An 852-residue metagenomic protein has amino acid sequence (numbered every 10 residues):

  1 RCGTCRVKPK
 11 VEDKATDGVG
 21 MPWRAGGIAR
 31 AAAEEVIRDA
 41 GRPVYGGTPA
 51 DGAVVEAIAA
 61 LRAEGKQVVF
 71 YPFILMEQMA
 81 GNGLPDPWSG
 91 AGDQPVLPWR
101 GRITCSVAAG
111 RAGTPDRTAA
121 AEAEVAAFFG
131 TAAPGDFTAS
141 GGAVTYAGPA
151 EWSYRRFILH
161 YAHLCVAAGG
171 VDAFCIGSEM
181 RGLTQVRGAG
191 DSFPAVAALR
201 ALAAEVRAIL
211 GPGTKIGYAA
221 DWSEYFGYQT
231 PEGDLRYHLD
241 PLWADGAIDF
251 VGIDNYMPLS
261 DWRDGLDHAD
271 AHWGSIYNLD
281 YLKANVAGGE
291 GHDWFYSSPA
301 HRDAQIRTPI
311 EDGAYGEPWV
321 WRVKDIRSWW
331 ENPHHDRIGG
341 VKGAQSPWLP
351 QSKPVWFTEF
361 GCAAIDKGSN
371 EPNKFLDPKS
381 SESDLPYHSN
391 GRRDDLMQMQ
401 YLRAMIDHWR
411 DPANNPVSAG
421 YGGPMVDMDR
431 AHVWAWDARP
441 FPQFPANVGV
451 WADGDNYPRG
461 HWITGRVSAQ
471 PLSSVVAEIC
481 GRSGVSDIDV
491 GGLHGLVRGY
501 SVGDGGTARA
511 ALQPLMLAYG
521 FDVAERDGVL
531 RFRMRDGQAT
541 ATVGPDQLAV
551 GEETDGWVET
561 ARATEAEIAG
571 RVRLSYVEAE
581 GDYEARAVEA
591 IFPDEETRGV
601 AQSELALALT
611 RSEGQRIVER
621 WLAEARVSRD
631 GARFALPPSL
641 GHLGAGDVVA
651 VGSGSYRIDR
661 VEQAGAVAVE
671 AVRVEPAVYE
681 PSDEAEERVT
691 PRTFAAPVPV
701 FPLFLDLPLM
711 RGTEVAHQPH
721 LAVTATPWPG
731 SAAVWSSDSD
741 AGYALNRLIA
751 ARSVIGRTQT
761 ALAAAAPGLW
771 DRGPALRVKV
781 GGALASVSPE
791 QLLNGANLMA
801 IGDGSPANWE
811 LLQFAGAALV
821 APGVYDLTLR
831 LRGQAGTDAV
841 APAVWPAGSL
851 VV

Functional and structural regions predicted by a protein language model:
C2-D191, T214-S223, D437-Q443, N447-V448: Substrate-binding cleft and catalytic face of glycoside hydrolase catalytic domains, especially the flexible beta-alpha
C2-Y45, A91-T145, L266-W321, D366-R403 (+1 more regions): A solvent-exposed, charged loop/short amphipathic helix patch at secondary-structure junctions
V44-V55, E151-H160, F193-A204, P231-H238 (+2 more regions): Well-ordered, non-membrane alpha-helical segments in soluble/globular domains
A57-A60, E64-Q67, L164, A168 (+9 more regions): Structured segments of extracytoplasmic/periplasmic soluble domains in secreted or envelope-associated proteins
W88-T118, A195-E205, I209, H238-D254 (+1 more regions): Acidic, His- and aromatic-enriched active-site or binding-groove loops in soluble protein domains that engage sugars
A126, G130-F375: Noncatalytic carbohydrate-binding groove/subsite architecture in carbohydrate-active enzymes
K367-Q470: Aromatic-rich peripheral "rim/lid" segments of glycoside hydrolase catalytic domains that contact and position glycan
Y457-V852: C-terminal extracytoplasmic interaction modules
